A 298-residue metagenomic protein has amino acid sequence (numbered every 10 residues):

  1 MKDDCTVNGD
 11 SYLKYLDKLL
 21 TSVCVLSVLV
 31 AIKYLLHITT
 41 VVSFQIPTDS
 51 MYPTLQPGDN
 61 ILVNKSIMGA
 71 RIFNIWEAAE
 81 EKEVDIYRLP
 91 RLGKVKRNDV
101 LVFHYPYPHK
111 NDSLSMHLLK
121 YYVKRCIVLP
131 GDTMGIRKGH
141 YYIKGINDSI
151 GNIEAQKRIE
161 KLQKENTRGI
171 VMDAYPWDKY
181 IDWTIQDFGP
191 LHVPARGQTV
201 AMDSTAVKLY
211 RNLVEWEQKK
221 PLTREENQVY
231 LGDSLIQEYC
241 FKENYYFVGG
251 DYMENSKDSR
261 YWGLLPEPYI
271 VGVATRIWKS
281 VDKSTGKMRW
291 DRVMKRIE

Functional and structural regions predicted by a protein language model:
K2-L16, Y52-E298: Soluble "head" domains of membrane/secretory-pathway proteins
L20-T39: Hydrophobic membrane-insertion alpha-helices, especially the h-region of bacterial N-terminal signal peptides
T39-P57: Alpha-helical transmembrane signal-anchor/signal-peptide segments
